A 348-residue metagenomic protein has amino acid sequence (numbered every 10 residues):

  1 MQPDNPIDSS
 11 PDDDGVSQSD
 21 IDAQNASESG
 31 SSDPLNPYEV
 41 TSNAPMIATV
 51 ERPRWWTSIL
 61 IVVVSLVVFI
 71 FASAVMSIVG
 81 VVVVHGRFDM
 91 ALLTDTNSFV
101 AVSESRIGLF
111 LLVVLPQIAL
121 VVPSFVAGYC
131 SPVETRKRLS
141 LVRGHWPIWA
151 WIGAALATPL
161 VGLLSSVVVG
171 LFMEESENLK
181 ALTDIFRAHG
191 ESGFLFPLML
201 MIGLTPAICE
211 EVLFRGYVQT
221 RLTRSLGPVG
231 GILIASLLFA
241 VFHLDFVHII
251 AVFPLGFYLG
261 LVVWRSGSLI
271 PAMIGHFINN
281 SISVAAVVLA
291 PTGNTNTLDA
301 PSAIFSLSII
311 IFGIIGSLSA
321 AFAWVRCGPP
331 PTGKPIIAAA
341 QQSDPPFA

Functional and structural regions predicted by a protein language model:
M1-L141, S281-A348: N-terminal, membrane-interfacial amphipathic/helix-forming hydrophobic leader that caps and precedes the first
G30-P34, S176-L179, G231: Intrinsically disordered low-complexity regions specifically enriched for long asparagine
E39-V40, F69, L160, L164 (+1 more regions): Transmembrane helix-loop-helix hairpins at the membrane interface of multi-pass integral membrane proteins
E51-V62, V102-F110, V114, G144-I148 (+5 more regions): Hydrophobic, aromatic-rich alpha-helical transmembrane segments and their membrane-interface anchor motifs
V83-I107, V133-C209, T220, R224 (+2 more regions): Juxtamembrane helix-loop-helix connectors linking adjacent transmembrane helices in multi-pass membrane enzymes
L112-V113, A119-L120, A155-L156, I202-G203 (+1 more regions): Hydrophobic alpha-helical transmembrane segments of integral membrane proteins, especially lipid-exposed positions
